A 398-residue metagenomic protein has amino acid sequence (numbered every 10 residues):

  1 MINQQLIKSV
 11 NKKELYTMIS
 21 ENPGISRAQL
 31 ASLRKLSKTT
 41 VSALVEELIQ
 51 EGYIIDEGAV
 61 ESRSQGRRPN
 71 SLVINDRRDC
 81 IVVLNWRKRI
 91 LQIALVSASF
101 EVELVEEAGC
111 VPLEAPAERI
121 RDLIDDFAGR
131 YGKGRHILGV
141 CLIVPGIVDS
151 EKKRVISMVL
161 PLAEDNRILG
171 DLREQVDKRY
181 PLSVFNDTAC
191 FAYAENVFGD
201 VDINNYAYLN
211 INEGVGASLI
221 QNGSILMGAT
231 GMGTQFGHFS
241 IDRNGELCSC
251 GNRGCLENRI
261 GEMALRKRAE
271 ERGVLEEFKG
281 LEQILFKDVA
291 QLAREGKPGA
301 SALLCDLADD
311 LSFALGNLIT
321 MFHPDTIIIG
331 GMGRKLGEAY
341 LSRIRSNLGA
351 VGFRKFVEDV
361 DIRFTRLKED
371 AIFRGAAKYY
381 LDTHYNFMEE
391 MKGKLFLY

Functional and structural regions predicted by a protein language model:
M1-G66, S71-H136, L256-Y398: ATP-binding/phosphotransfer module of carbohydrate and carboxylate kinases, centering on a glycine-rich
I81-N85, I137-C141, Y206-N210, G216-S218: Short glycine-aspartate micro-motif
S97, S150, I220: Short, acidic, Ser/Thr-enriched surface-loop or helix-capping motifs
V102, R154-V155, I225-L226: Hydrophobic "anchor" residues
V105, Y180-Q291: Glycine/GP-enriched mid-protein hinge/lid loop-to-helix segment characteristic of carbohydrate kinases
V105-N205, E338-A350: Glycine-rich phosphate-binding loop and adjoining helix at the ATP-binding site of ATP-dependent phosphoryl-transfer
P145-V148, N212-G214, G333: Short glycine-rich anion-binding loops that position phosphate/pyrophosphate groups of nucleotides and phosphorylated
